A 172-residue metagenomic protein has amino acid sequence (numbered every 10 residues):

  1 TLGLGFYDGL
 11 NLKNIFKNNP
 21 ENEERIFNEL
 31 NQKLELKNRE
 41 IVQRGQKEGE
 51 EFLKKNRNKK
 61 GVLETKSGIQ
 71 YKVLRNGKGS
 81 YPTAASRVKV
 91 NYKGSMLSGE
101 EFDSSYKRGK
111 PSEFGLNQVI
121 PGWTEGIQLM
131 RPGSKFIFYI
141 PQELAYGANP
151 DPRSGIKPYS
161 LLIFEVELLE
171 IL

Functional and structural regions predicted by a protein language model:
T1-L172: Cross-family detector of peptidyl-prolyl cis-trans isomerase
